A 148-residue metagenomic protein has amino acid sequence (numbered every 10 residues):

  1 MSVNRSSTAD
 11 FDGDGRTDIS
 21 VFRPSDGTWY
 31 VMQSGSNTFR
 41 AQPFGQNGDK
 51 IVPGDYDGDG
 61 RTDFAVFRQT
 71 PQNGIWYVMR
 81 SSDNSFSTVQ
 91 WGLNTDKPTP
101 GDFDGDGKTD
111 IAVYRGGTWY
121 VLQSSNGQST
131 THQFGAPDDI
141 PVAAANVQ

Functional and structural regions predicted by a protein language model:
M1-Q148: Trp/Gly-enriched beta-strand/coil motifs that build multi-repeat beta-propeller-like domains and related W-rich binding
